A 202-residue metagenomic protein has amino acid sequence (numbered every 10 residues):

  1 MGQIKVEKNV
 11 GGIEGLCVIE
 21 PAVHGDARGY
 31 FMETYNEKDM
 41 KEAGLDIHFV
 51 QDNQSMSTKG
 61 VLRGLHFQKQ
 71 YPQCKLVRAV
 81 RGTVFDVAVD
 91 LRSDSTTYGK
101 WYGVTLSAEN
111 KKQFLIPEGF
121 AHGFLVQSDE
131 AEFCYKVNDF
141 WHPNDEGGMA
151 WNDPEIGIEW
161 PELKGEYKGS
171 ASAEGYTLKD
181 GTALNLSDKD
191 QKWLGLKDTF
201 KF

Functional and structural regions predicted by a protein language model:
M1-E109, S128-E130, F140-F202: Non-catalytic, conserved peripheral segments adjacent to functional cores
L106-D129, Y135-N138: Conserved metal-binding segment of the jelly-roll/cupin
